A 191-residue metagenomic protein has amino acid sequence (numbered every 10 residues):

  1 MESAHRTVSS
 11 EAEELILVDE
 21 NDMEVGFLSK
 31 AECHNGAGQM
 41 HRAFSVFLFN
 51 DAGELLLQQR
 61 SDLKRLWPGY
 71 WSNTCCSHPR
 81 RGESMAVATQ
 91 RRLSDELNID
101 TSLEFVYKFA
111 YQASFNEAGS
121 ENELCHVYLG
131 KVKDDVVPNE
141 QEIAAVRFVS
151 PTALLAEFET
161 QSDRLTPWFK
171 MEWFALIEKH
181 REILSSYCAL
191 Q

Functional and structural regions predicted by a protein language model:
E2-S45, F49-D51: Acidic, metal-coordinating catalytic segment for phosphate/diphosphate chemistry, firing primarily on the Nudix
S9, W71-N73, V137-E142: Short glycine-enriched loop/turn motifs at secondary-structure junctions
G36-G38, L66-W71, F148-P151: A short, polar/proline- and glycine-enriched secondary-structure boundary/capping micro-motif
A43-H78: A glycine-rich, hydrophobic loop/mini-helix early in the fold
L56-L57, S72-V106, Y128: The catalytic Nudix box helix
R81, A110-Q112, G119-Q191: Nudix hydrolase/Nudix homology domain
